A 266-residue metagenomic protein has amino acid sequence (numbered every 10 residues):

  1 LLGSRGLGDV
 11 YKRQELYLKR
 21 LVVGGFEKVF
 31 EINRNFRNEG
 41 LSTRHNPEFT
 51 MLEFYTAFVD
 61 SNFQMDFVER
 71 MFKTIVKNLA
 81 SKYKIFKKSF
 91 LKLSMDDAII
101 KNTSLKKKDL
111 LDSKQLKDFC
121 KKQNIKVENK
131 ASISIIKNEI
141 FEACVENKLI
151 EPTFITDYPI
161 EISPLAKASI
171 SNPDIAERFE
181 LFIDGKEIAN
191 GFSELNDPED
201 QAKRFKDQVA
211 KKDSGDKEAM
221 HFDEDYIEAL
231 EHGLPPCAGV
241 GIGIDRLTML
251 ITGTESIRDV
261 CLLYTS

Functional and structural regions predicted by a protein language model:
L1-Y11, Y264: Single conserved hydrophobic/aromatic residue that forms the stacking wall/gate of nucleotide- or nucleobase-binding
R5, M71-D184, I188, D207-L234: Metal-assisted phosphate- and nucleotidyl-transfer catalytic regions
R13-M51, I160-P164, I170-I175: Conserved alpha/beta core surface patches that mediate binding of polyanionic ligands
Q14, R20, E27, D60 (+2 more regions): Internal, well-ordered alpha/beta segment that forms a basic, Gly-enriched binding/recognition surface
Q64-V68, I133, K137, D197 (+3 more regions): Hydrophobic (often cysteine-bearing) scaffold residues that line and stabilize catalytic clefts of nucleotide/cofactor
I155, G191, G243: Hydrophobic, well-ordered secondary-structure elements that form the walls of internal hydrophobic environments
P198-S266: Active-site pocket scaffolds in enzymes
